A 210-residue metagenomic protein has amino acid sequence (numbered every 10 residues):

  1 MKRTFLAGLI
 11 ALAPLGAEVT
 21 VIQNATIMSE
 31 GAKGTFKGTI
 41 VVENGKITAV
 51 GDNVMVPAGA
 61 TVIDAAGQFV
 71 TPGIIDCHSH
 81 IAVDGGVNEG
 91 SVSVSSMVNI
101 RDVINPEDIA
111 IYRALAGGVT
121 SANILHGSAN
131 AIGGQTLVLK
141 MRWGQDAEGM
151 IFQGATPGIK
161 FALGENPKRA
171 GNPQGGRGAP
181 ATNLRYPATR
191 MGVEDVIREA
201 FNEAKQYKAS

Functional and structural regions predicted by a protein language model:
R3-A13: Sec-dependent N-terminal signal peptides
G16-V19: Boundary at the C-terminal end of the N-terminal hydrophobic targeting segment
V21, V62-D64, G158: Conserved beta-strand scaffold positions in the cores of enzyme catalytic domains, especially in NTP/NDP-utilizing
I27, G31-T71: Histidine-rich, glycine-flanked metal-binding segment
G31, I100-R101, T182-P187: Second-shell loop/turn segments in exported
V42, A49, I109, R113 (+2 more regions): Extracytoplasmic/secreted proteins, especially bacterial periplasmic and envelope-associated proteins
A65-A131, L137, Q145: Metal-associated gating/positioning segment near the N- to mid-region
L115-S210: Polyanionic/metal-chelating signatures
